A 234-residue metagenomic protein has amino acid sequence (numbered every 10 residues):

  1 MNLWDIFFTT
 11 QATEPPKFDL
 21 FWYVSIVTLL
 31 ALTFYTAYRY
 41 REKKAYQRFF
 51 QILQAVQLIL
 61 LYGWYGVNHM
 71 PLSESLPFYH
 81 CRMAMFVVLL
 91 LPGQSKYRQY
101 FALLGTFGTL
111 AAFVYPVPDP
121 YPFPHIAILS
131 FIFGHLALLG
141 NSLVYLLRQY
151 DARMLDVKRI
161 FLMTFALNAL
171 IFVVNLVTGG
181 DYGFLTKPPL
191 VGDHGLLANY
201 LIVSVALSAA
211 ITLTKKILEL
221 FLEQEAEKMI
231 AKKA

Functional and structural regions predicted by a protein language model:
M1-Y46, L197: N-terminal topogenic module of multi-pass integral membrane proteins
T10-I26, D156-A166, L176-K215: Membrane-interface transmembrane-helix boundary segments in multi-pass integral membrane proteins
A31-R39, V88, A137-V157: Alpha-helical transmembrane segments in multipass membrane proteins, preferentially the mid-helix core
K43-P92: A glycine-rich, hydrophobic loop/mini-helix early in the fold
Q54-W64, G105-P118, T164-N175: Aromatic-anchored segments of alpha-helical transmembrane domains
Y65-S75, Q94-K96, V117-L129: Membrane-interface helix caps and helix-loop-helix hairpins in membrane proteins
P77, L129-G140: Membrane-interface loop-to-helix entry segments
L91-F101: Membrane-helix interface "capping/anchor" motifs
